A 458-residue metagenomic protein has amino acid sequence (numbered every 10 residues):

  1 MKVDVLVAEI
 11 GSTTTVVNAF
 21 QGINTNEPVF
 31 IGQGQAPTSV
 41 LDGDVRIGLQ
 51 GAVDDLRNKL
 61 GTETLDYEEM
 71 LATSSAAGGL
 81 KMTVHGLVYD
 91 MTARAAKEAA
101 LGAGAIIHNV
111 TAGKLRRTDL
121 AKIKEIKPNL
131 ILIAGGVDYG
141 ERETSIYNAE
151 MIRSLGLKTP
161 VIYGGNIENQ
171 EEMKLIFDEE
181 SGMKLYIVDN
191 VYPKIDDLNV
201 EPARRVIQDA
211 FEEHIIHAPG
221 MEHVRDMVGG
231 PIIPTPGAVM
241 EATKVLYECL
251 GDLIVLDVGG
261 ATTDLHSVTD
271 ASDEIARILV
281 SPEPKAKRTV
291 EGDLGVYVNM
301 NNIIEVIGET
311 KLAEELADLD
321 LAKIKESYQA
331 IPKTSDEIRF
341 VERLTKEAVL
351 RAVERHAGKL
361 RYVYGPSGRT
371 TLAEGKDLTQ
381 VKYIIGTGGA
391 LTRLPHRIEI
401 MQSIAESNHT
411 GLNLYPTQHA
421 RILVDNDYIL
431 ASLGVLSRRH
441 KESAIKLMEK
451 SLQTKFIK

Functional and structural regions predicted by a protein language model:
M1-V7, I23-P28, Q33-G43, I47-D252 (+6 more regions): Nucleotide/phosphate-binding catalytic cleft detector across ATP-hydrolyzing and phosphate-transferring enzymes
L6-V16, S75, D257-T263, I384-T387: Asp-based phosphoryl-transfer active-site loop
T14, D138-Y139, T262, G295-V298 (+1 more regions): Short, flexible micro-motifs
A19-I23, G86, S267-T269: Residue-level signal for short segments within beta-strands and strand-turn junctions of well-structured beta-sheet
P28, G34-T38, K244, E248-A317 (+1 more regions): Glycine-rich phosphate-binding loop of actin/hexokinase-like ATP-binding domains
K184-V188, A203, L279, T310-L321: An N-terminal assembly and electron-transfer interface module characteristic of large anaerobic redox and radical
N302-Y362: A glycine- and small/hydrophobic-rich beta-loop-beta segment that serves as a flexible "lid/hinge" or phosphate-binding
